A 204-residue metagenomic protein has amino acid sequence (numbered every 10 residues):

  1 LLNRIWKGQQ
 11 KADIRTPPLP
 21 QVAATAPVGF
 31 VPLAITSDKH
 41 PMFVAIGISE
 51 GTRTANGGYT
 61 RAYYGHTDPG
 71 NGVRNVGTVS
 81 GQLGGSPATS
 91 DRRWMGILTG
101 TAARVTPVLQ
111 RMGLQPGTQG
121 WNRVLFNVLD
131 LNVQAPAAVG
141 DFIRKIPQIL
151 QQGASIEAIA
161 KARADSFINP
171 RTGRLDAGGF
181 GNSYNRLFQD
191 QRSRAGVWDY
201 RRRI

Functional and structural regions predicted by a protein language model:
L1-L114, R123-F126, D130-I204: Cell-wall polysaccharide-cleaving catalytic domain and substrate-binding groove, primarily in peptidoglycan/chitin
